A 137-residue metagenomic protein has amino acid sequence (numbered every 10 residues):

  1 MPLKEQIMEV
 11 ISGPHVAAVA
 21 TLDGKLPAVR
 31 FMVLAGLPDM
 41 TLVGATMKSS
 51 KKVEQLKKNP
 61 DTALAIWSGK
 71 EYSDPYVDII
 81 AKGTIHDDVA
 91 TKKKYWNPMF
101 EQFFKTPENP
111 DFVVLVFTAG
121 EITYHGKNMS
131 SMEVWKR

Functional and structural regions predicted by a protein language model:
M1-A18, K136-R137: Extreme N-terminal tail/first-helix region
M1-E5, T46-K52, P98-E101: Charged, amphipathic alpha-helical segments
P14-K48, L56, T62-W67, Y76-D78: Short beta-strand segments
L26, E71-S73, P107: Short glycine/serine/proline-enriched coil/turn segments at secondary-structure junctions
K52-V53, Y124: Short beta-strand His + acidic residue motifs that chelate non-heme Fe in jelly-roll/DSBH and cupin folds
S68-G69, A119: Short secondary-structure boundary segments
P75-R137: Charged, gly/pro-rich active-site loop segments
